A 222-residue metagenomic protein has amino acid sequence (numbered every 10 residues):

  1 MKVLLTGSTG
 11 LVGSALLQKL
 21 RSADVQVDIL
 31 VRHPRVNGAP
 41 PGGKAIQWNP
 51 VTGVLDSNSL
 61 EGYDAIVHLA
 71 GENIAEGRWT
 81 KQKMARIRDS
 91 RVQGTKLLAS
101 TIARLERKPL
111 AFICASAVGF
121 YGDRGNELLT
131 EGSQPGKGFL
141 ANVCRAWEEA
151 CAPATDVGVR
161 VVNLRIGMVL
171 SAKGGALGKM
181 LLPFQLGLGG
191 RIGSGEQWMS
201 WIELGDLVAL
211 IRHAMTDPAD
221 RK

Functional and structural regions predicted by a protein language model:
V3-A23: N-terminal Rossmann NAD(P)H-binding glycine-rich loop of SDR-like oxidoreductase domains
A39, G43-G94: NAD(P)H-binding glycine-rich loop region in Rossmannoid oxidoreductase-like domains and their noncatalytic homologs
T95-G138: Conserved Rossmann-fold NAD(P)-dependent oxidoreductase catalytic core, especially the SDR/UDP-sugar
S116, E149-A172: Conserved beta-loop-beta element that borders a ligand/cofactor-binding pocket
P135-F139, I166-G174, S194-I202: Glycine-rich "substrate-gating" loop/helix at the edge of Rossmann-like oxidoreductase active sites
R145, V157-V159, L170-K179, H213-K222: Glycine/proline-rich active-site loop of Rossmann-fold NAD(P)-dependent oxidoreductases
L181-G189, Q197-K222: Alpha-helical substrate-binding/gating segment
